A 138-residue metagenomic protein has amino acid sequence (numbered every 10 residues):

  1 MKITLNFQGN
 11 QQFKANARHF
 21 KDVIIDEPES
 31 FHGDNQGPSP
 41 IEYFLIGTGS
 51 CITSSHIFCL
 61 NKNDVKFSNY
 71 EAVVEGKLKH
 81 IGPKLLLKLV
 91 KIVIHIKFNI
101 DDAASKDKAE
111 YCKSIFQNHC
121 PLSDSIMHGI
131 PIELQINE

Functional and structural regions predicted by a protein language model:
M1-I46, I57-E138: Extended beta-strand/beta-hairpin segments
T48-I52: Alpha-helical metal-binding/catalytic segments enriched in His/Glu/Asp
